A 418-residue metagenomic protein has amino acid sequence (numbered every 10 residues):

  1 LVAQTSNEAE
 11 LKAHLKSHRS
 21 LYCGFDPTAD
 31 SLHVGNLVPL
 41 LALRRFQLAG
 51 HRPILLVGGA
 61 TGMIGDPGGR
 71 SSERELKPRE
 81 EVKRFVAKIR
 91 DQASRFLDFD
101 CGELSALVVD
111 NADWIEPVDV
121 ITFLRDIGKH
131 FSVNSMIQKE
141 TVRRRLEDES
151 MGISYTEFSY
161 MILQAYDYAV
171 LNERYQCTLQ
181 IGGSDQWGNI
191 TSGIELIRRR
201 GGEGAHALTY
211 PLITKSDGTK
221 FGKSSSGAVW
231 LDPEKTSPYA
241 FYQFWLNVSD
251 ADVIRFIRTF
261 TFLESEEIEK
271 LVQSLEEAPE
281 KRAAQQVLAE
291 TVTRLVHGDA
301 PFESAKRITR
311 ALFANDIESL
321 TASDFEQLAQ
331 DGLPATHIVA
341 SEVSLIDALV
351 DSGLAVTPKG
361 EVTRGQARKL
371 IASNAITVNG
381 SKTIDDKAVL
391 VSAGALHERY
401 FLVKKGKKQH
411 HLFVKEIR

Functional and structural regions predicted by a protein language model:
L1-S184, I194, G201-H206, T219: NTP-dependent nucleotidyl-transfer catalytic core
A29, V170, L179, W187-G188 (+3 more regions): Glycine-rich nucleotide phosphate-binding loop and flanking beta-alpha elements of Rossmann-like dinucleotide-binding
V38-L41, S192, S344, Q366: Short Gly/charged-rich anion-binding patches and loops
P39, F158, Q186-S192, S237 (+2 more regions): Catalytic-loop motifs flanking and including active-site residues across diverse enzymes
R90, Y160-L163, A169, T191-I194 (+3 more regions): Predominant activation on well-ordered alpha-helical scaffold segments within soluble catalytic domains
S184-W187, G360: Acidic/histidine-rich
R198-R418: Conserved nucleotide- and phosphate/pyrophosphate-binding catalytic cores in adenylate/nucleotidyl-handling enzymes
